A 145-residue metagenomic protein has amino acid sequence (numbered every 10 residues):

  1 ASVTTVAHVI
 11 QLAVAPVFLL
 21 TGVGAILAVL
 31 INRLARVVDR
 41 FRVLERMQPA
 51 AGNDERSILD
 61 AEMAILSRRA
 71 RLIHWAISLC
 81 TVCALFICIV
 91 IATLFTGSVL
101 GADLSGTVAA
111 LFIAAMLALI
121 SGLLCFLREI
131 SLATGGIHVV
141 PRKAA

Functional and structural regions predicted by a protein language model:
A1-A145: Cytosol-facing regions at membranes
